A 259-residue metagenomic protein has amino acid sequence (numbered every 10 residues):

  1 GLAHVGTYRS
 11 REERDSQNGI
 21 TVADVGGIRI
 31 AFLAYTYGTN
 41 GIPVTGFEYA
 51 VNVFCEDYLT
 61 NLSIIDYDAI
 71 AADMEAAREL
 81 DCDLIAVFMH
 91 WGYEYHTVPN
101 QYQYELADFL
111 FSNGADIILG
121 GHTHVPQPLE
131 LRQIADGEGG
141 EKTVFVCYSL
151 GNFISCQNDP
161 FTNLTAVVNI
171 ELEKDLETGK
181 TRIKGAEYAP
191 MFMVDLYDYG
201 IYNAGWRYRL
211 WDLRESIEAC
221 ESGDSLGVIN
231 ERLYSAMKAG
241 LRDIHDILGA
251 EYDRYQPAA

Functional and structural regions predicted by a protein language model:
G1-A259: Acidic, metal/ion-coordinating pockets
